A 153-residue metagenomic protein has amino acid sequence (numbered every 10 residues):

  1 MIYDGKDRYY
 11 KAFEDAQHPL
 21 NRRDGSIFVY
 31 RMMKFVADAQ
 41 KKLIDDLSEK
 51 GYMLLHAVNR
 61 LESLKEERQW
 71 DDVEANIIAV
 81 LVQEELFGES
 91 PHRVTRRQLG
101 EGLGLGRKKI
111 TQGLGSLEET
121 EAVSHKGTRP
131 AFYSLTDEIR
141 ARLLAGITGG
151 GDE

Functional and structural regions predicted by a protein language model:
M1-E49: Phosphate/pyrophosphate-binding active-site loops
Y10-F13, M33, I78, G100 (+1 more regions): Generic hydrophobic alpha-helical scaffold/packing signal
V36, D71, N76-A79, Q98 (+2 more regions): Long, low-charge, small-residue-enriched segments that form tightly packed helices used for assembly/packing
E49-L54, T95, E118, R129-E138: Active/binding-pocket-proximal capping segment
E49-Q83: Short alpha-helical segments that sit at the start of domains
F87-G102: Short acidic, hydrophobic short linear motifs in intrinsically disordered regions
G104-E119: Short amphipathic alpha-helical interaction segments
H125-D152: Short, cationic-aromatic polyanion-contact patches
